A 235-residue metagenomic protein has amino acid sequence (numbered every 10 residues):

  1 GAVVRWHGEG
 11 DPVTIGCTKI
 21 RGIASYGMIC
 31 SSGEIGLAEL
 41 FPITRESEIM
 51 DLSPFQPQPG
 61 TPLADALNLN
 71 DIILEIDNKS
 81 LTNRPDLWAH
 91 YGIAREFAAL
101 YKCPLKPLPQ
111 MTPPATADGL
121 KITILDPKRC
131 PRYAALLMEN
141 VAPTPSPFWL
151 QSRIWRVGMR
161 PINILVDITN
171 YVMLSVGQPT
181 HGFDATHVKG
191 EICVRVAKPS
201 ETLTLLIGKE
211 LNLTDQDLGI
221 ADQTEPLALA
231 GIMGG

Functional and structural regions predicted by a protein language model:
G1-G235: RNA/tRNA-interacting regions in translation and RNA-turnover enzymes
